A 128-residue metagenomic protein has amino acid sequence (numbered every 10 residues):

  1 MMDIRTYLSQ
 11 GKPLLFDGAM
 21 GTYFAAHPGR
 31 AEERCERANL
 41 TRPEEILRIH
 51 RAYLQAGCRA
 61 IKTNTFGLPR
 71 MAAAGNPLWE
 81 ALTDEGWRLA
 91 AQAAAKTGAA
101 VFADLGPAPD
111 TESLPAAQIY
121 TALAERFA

Functional and structural regions predicted by a protein language model:
M1-A128: Domain-level signal for soluble alpha/beta catalytic cores
